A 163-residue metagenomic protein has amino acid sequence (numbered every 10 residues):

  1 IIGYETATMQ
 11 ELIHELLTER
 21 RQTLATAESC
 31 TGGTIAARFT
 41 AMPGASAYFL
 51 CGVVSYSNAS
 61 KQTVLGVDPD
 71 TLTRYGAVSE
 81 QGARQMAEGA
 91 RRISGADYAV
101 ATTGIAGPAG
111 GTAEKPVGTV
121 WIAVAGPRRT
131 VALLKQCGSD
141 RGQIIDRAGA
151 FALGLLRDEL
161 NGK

Functional and structural regions predicted by a protein language model:
I1-K163: Short alpha-helical segments enriched in small residues
